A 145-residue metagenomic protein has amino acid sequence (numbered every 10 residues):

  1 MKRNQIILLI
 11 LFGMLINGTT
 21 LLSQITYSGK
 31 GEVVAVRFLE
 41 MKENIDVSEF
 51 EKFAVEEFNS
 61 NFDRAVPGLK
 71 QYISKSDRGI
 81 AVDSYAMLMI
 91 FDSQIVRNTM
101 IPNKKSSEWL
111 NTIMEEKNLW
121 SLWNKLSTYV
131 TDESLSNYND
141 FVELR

Functional and structural regions predicted by a protein language model:
M1-L8: Bacterial N-terminal signal peptides that target proteins for export
L8-G18: Bacterial N-terminal signal peptides
I16-S28: Bacterial Sec-dependent signal peptides at the C-terminal "C-region" and cleavage site
S23-I25, N59-D92: Short, glycine- and small/hydrophobic-rich beta-strand elements in well-ordered beta-sheets
K30-E40, A86: Active-site-flanking beta-strand signature of metal-NTP-handling nucleotidyl enzymes and homologous cyclase-like
F38-N44, M89-S93: Short beta-strand-to-loop capping motifs
M41-F53: Short, surface-exposed ligand-recognition loops at beta-strand->loop->(often short) alpha-helix junctions that present
N61-K70, I90-N137, L144-R145: An amphipathic, aromatic/His-enriched active-site/gating alpha helix that lines ligand/cofactor pockets
